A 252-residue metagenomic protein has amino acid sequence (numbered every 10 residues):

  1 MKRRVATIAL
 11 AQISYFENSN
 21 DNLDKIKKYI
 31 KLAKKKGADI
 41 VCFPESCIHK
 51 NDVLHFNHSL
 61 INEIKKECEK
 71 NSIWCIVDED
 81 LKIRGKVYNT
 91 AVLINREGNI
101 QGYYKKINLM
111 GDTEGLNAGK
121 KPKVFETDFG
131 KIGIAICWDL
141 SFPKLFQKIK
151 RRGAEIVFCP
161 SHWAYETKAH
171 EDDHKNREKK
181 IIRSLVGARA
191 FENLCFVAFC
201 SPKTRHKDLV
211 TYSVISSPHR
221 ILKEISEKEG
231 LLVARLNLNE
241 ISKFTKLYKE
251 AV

Functional and structural regions predicted by a protein language model:
M1-I40, F158: N-terminal active-site segment of His-dependent metallophosphoesterases
V5, N95-R96, I215-P218: Short, acidic, Ser/Thr-enriched surface-loop or helix-capping motifs
L10-Q12, K36-F56, P160-H162: Short, conserved active-site loops that position catalytic residues or coordinate cofactors/metal ions across diverse
S46-I64, R84-V87: Metal-dependent catalytic neighborhoods of phosphoester/phosphodiester hydrolases
H58-I76, S141-L231: CN hydrolase (nitrilase-like) catalytic-core segments centered on the catalytic cysteine and neighboring Lys/Glu
V77-E79, T90-L93, K123, S213-I215 (+1 more regions): Short beta-strand scaffold segments in enzyme catalytic cores
K82-K86, T204-K207: Short loop/turn motifs at secondary-structure junctions and domain boundaries
I83-S184, N237-V252: Active-site catalytic loop in hydrolytic enzyme cores
